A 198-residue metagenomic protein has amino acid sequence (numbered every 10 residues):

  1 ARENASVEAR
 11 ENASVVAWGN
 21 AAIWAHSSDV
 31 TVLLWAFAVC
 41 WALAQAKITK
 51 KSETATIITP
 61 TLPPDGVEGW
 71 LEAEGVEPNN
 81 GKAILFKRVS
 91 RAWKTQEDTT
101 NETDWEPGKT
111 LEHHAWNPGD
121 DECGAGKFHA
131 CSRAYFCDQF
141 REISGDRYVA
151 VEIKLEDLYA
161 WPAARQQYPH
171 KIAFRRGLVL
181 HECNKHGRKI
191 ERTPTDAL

Functional and structural regions predicted by a protein language model:
A1-L198: Short, glycine-biased loop/turn motifs at secondary-structure junctions and in low-complexity Ser/Thr/Pro-rich termini
